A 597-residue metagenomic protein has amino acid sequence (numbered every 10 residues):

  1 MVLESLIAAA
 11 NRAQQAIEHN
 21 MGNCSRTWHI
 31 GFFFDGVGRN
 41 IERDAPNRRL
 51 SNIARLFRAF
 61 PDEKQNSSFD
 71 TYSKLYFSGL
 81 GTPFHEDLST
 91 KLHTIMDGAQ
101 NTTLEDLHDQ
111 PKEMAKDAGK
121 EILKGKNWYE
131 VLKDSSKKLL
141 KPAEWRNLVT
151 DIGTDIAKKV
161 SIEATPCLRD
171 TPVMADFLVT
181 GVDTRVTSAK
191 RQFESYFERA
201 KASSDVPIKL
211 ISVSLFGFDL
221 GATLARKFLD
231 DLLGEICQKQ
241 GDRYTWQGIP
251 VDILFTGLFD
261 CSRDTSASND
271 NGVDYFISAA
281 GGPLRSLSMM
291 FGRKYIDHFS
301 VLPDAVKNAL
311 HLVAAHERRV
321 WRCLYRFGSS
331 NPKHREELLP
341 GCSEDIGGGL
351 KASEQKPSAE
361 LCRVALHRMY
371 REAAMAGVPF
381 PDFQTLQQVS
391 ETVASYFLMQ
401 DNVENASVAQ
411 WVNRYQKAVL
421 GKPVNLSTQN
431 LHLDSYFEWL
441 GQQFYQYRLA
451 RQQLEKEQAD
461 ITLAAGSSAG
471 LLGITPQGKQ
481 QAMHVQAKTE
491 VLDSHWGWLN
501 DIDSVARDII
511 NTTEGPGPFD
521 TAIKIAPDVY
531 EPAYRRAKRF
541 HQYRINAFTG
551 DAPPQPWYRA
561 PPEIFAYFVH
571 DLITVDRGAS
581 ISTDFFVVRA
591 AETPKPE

Functional and structural regions predicted by a protein language model:
M1-E597: Active-site- or binding-pocket-proximal scaffold segments within functional domains
